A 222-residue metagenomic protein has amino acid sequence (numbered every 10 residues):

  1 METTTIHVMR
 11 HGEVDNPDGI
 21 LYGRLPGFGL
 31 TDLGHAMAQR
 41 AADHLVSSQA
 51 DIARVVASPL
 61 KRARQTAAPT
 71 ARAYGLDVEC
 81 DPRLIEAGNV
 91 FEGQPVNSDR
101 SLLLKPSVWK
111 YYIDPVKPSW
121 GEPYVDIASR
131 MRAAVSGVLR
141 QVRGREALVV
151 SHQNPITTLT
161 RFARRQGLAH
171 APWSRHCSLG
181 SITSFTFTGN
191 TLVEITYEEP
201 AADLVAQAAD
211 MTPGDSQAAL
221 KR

Functional and structural regions predicted by a protein language model:
M1-T4, S47, L76-C80, E86-D99 (+2 more regions): Acidic, low-complexity terminal tails and accessory targeting/binding regions of phosphate-metabolizing enzymes
T4, M9-E79: Active-site-proximal alpha-helix that buttresses catalytic centers in soluble enzyme cores
I6, R145-Q153: Generic beta-sheet signal
S47-D51, V138-R145: Glycine-rich phosphate-binding loop signature in dinucleotide/nucleotide-binding domains
A57-S58, S129, V150-S151: Short beta-strand scaffold positions
P69, T158-F162: Active-site signature of alpha/beta-hydrolase-fold catalytic machinery across serine- and Asp/Cys-nucleophile hydrolases
K105-D126: Short glycine/proline- and acidic residue-enriched helix-loop micro-motifs that form flexible lids or anion-recognition
Q153-T157, T186: GST superfamily/GST-like fold recognition
